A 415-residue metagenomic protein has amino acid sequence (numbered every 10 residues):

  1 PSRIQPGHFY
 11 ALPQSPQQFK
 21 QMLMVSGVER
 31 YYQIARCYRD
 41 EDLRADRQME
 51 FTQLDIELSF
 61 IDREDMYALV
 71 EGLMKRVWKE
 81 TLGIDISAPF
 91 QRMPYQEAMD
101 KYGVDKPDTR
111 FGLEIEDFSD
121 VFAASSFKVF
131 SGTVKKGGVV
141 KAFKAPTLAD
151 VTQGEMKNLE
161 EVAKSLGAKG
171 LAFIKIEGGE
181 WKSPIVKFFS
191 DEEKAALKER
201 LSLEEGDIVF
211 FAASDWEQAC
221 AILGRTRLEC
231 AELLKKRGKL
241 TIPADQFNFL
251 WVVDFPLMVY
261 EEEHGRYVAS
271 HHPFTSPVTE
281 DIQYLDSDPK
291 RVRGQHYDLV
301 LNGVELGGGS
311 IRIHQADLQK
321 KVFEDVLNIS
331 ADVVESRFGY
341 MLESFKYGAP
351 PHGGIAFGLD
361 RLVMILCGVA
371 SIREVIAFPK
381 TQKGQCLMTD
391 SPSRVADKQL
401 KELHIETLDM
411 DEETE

Functional and structural regions predicted by a protein language model:
P1-E415: Class II aminoacyl-tRNA synthetase catalytic cores and aaRS-like
